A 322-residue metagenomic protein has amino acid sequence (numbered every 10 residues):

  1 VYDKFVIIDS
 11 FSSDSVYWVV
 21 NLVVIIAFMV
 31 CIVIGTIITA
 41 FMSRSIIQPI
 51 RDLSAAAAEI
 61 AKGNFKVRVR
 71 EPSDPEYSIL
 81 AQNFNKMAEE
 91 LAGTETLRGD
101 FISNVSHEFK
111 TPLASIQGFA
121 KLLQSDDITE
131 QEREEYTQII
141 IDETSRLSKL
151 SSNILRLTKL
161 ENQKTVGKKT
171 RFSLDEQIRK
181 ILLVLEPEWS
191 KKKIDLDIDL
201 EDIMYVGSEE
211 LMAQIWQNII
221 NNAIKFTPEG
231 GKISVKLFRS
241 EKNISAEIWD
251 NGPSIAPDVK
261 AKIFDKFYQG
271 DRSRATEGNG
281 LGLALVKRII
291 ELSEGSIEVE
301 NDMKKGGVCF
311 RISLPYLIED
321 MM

Functional and structural regions predicted by a protein language model:
F11-I102, A120-Q124, T129, K266 (+3 more regions): Membrane-proximal HAMP signal-relay module
F65, E188-D197, I203: Short conserved segments within the C-terminal catalytic ATPase subdomain
D142-L147: Short alpha-helical segment of the dimerization/phosphotransfer core of two-component systems
N162-G167, L200, M204-E210: Conserved micro-motifs of the catalytic ATP-binding
A223-I224: Short helix-loop "hinge" at the ATP-lid/N-box region of the Bergerat-fold HATPase_c
G230-K242: Short beta-strand/loop element within the Bergerat-fold HATPase_c
I255-F267: Short conserved segment of the HATPase_c
L285-E294: Conserved glycine-/histidine-rich ATP-lid loop and adjacent helix of the Bergerat-fold HATPase_c
